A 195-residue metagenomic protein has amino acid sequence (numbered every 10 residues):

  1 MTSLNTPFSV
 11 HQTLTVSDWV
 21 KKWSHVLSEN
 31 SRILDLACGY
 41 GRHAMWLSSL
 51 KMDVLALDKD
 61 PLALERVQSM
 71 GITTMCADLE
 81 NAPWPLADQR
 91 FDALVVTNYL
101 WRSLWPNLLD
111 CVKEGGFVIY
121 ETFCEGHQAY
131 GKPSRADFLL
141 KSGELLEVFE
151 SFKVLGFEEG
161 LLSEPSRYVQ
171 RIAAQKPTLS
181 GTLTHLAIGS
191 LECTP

Functional and structural regions predicted by a protein language model:
M1-S28: S-adenosyl-L-methionine
N30-G39: Conserved class I S-adenosyl-L-methionine
Y40-L50: Conserved SAM-binding loop of SAM-dependent methyltransferases across substrates and taxa, primarily the Class I
D60: Conserved SAM/SAH-binding beta-strand->alpha-helix loop
G71-A82: Conserved SAM-binding strand-loop segment of SAM-dependent methyltransferases
W84-A93: A short acidic, Gly/Pro-enriched loop at the edge of an enzyme's catalytic core that lines a small-molecule cofactor
G116-H127: Conserved beta-strand signature within the Rossmann-like core of class I S-adenosyl-L-methionine
L162-P195: Core SAM-dependent methyltransferase catalytic element
